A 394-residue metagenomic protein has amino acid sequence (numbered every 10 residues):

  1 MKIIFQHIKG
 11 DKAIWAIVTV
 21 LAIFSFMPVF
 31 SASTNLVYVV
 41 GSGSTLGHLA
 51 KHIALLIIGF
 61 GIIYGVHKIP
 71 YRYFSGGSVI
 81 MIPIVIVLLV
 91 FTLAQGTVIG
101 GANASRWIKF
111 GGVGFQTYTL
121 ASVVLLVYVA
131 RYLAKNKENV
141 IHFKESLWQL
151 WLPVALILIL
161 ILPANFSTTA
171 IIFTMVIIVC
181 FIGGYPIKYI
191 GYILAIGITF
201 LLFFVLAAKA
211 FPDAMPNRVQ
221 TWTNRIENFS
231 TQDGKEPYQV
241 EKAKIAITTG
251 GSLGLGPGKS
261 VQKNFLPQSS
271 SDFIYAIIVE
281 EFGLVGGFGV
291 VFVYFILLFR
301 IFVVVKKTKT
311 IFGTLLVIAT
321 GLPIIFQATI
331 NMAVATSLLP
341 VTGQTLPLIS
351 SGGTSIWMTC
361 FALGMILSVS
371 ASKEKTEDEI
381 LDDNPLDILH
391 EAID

Functional and structural regions predicted by a protein language model:
M1-I8, T329-D394: A juxtamembrane structural motif centered on a specific transmembrane helix
K2-V18, F74: N-terminal membrane topogenic signal
Q6-I8, S146-L147, I247, K263-L266 (+1 more regions): Helix-boundary and loop/linker segments of multi-pass membrane transporters
T19-V20, V40-E236, A276, E280-V334 (+2 more regions): Hydrophobic alpha-helical transmembrane segments of multi-pass inner membrane proteins, especially in bacterial systems
V20-T34: Alpha-helical transmembrane segments of multi-pass membrane proteins
N165-A170, L255-P257, S269-S271, L339-T342 (+2 more regions): Transmembrane helix boundary and interhelical junction motifs in multipass membrane proteins
P237-L253: Extracytosolic (periplasmic/ER-lumenal) interhelical loops and adjacent juxtamembrane/interface segments of multi-pass
G250-V285: Long extracytoplasmic/lumenal interhelical loops at the membrane interface of multi-pass membrane proteins
